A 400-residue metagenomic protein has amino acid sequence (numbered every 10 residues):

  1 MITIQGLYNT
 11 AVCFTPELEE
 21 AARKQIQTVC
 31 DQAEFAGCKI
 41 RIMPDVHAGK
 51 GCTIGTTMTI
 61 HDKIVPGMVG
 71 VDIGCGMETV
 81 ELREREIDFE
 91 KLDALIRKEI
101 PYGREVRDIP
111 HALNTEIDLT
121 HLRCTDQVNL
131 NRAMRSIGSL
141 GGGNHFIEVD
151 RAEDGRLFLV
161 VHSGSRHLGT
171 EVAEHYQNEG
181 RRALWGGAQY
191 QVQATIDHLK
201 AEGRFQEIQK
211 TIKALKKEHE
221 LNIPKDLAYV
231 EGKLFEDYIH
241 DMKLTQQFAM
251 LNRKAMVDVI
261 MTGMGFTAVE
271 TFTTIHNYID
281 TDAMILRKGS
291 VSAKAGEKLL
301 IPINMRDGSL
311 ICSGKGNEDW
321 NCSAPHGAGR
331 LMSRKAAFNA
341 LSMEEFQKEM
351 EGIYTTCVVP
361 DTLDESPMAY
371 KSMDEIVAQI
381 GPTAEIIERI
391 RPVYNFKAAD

Functional and structural regions predicted by a protein language model:
I2-T28, F35-I42, A48-I54, K63-P66 (+3 more regions): Domain-length cofactor-binding catalytic modules of enzymes
P44-D45, D72: Acidic active-site catalytic centers that drive phospho-/nucleotidyl reactions and related ester hydrolyses
T57-M58: Glycine-rich phosphate/pyrophosphate-binding loop regions near the starts of catalytic domains
H61, G76, V80-L82, S333-K335: Residues at secondary-structure transition points
P66-H121: A generic, well-ordered mixed alpha/beta core segment in the N-terminal half of proteins
